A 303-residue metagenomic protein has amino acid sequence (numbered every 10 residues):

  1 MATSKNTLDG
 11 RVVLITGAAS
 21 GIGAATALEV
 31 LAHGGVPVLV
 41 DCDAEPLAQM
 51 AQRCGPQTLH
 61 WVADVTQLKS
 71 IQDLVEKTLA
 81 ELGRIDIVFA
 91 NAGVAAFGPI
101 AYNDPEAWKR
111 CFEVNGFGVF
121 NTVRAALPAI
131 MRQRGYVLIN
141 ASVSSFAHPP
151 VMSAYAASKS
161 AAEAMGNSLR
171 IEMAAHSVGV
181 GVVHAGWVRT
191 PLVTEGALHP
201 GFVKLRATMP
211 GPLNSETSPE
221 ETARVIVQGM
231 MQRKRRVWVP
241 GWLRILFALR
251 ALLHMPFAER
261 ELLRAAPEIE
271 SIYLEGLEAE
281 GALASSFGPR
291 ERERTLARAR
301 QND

Functional and structural regions predicted by a protein language model:
V12, A19-S20: Conserved glycine-rich cofactor-binding loop
H33-Q49: Conserved glycine-rich Rossmann-like NAD(P)H-binding loop of the short-chain dehydrogenase/reductase
V62-D73, P105: The beta1-alpha1 cofactor-binding region of Rossmann-like NAD(H)/NADP(H)-dependent oxidoreductases
P99-I100, D104-K109: Substrate-binding pocket helix/loop in short-chain dehydrogenase/reductase
V123, S158: Active-site helix of classical SDR
S142: Residue(s) in the substrate-gating loop at a strand-loop-helix junction that position the organic substrate next
A175-L243: SDR active-site lid
